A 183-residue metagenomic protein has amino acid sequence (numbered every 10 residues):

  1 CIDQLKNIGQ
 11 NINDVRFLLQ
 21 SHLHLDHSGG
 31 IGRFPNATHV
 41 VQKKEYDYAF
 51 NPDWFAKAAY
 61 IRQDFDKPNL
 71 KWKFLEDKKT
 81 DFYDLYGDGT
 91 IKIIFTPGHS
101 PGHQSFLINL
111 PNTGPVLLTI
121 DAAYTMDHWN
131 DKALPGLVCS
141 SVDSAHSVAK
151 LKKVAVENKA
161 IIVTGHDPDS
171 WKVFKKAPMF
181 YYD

Functional and structural regions predicted by a protein language model:
C1-D14, Q42-F95, V142-K159: Metallo-beta-lactamase
C1-V41: Active-site metal-binding motif and surrounding structural segment of the metallo-beta-lactamase
D3, S105-D183: Cap/insert and terminal regions of metallo-dependent hydrolase folds
Q10-N13, G29, R33-N36, K73-M126: Catalytic core of the metallo-beta-lactamase
L23, E45, G98-S100, I120-A122 (+1 more regions): Active-site metal-binding loops of divalent metal-dependent hydrolases
G30-R33, N51-P52, W129, F174-K175: Short, solvent-exposed loop/turn and secondary-structure capping segments
